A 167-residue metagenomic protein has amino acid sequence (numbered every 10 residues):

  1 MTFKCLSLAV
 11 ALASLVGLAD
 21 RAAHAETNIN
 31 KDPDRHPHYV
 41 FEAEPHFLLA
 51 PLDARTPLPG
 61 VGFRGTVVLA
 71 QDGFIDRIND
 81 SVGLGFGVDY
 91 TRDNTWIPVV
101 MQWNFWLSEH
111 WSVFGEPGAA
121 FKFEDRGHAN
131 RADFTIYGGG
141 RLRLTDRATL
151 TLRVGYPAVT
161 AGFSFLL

Functional and structural regions predicted by a protein language model:
M1-D34: Cleavable N-terminal export/targeting peptides
R21-Q71, Y156, S164-L166: Short glycine/proline- and aromatic-enriched beta-strand/turn motifs that initiate or cap beta-hairpins
E26-V40, A70-V82, L107-S112, L144-R147: Short loop/turn motifs that connect adjacent beta-strands in outer-membrane beta-barrel proteins
I29, H36-H38, N130-L167: Predominantly the C-terminal beta-signal and adjacent terminal strand-loop region of outer-membrane beta-barrel
P37-F41, R55-V61, D93-I97, W111 (+2 more regions): Residues that define the transmembrane beta-barrel architecture of outer-membrane proteins
F41-P45, D80-F86, I97, V113-A119 (+3 more regions): Transmembrane beta-strands of outer-membrane beta-barrel proteins
P45-F47, F63-V67, V88, V99-W103 (+3 more regions): Residues on the lipid-exposed face of transmembrane beta-strands in outer-membrane beta-barrel proteins
L48-A54, A70-D72, G87-D93, A120-R126 (+2 more regions): Sequence/structural signature of outer-membrane beta-barrel proteins
